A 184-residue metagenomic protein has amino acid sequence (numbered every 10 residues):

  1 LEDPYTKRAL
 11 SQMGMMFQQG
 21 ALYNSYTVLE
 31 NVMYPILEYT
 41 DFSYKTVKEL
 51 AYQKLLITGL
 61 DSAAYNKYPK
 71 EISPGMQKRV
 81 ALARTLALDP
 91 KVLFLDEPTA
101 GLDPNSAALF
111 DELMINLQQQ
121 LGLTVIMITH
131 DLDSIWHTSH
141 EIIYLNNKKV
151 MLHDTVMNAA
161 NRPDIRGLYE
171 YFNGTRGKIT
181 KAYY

Functional and structural regions predicted by a protein language model:
L1-G14, R162-P163: ABC ATPase NBD coupling module
K45-A63: Conserved ABC ATPase "signature" region
Y68-I72, M76: Conserved ABC ATPase signature
D89: Conserved catalytic motifs of ABC-family nucleotide-binding domains
L93-D96: Catalytic Walker B motif of ABC-type/P-loop ATPase nucleotide-binding domains
T129-H130: H-loop/switch region of ABC-family ATPase nucleotide-binding domains
I135-H137: A short, surface-exposed alpha-helical micro-motif characterized by mixed small hydrophobic and charged/polar residues
